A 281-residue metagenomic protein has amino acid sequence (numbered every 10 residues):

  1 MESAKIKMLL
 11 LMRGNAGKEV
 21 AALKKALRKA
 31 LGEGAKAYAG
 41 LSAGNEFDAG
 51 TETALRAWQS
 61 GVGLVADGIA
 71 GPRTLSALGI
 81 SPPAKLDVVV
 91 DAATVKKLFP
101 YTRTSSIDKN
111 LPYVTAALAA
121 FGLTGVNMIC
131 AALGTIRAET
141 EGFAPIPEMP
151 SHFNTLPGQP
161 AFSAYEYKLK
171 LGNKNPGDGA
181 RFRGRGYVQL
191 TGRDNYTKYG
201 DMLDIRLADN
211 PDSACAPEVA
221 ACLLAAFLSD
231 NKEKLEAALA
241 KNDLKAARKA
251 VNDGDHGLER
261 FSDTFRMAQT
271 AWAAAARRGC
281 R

Functional and structural regions predicted by a protein language model:
M1-N45, P83-R103: Acidic, Ser/Thr/Pro/Gly-enriched interdomain connector segments
K7-N15, G40-N45, L64-A66, V95-S105 (+5 more regions): Second-shell loop/turn segments in exported
L10-L11, L86-S106, R137-F227: Peptidoglycan-targeting cell-wall enzymes and recognition modules
K24, L55-Q59: Conserved hydrophobic/aromatic packing and binding residues within compact polymer-binding modules
A30-A39, Y196-D209, C215, L228-N242: Substrate-binding/catalytic groove segments of enzymes that remodel or degrade extracellular structural polymers
G63-D67, P83-A84, F121, A138-E148 (+1 more regions): Secretory-pathway/luminal and periplasmic proteins that interact with or process carbohydrate-rich
A250-R281: Low-complexity, Gly/Ser/Thr/Pro-rich intrinsically disordered linker/tail segments
